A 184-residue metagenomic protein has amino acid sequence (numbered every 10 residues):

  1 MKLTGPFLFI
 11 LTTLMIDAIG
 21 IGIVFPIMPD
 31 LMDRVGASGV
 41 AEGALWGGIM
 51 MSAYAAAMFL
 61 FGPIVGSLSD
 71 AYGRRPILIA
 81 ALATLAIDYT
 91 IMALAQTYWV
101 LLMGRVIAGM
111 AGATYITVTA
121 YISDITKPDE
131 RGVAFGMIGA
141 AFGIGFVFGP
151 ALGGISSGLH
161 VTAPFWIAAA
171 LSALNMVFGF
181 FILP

Functional and structural regions predicted by a protein language model:
L3-D30, R34: Pair of pore-lining "gating" transmembrane helices in MFS-fold secondary transporters
T4, A93-G104: Helix-loop junctions at membrane interfaces in 12-TM secondary transporters
M15, D88, W99-A113: Hydrophobic core of transmembrane alpha-helices in multi-pass small-molecule transporters, especially MFS/SLC-type
D30-M58: Extracellular/periplasmic helix-loop-helix junction of adjacent transmembrane segments in MFS-like secondary
A55-P63, A113, F146-V147: Residue-level signature of mid-helix packing/kink "hotspots" within the transmembrane helices of 12-pass Major
F59-Q96: Conserved MFS/SLC helix-loop-helix module at the cytosolic interface between two early adjacent transmembrane helices
G104-G143: Cytoplasmic helix-loop-helix junction between adjacent transmembrane helices in 12-TM secondary transporters
A141-F181: Helix-loop-helix hairpin linking two adjacent transmembrane segments in secondary transporters
